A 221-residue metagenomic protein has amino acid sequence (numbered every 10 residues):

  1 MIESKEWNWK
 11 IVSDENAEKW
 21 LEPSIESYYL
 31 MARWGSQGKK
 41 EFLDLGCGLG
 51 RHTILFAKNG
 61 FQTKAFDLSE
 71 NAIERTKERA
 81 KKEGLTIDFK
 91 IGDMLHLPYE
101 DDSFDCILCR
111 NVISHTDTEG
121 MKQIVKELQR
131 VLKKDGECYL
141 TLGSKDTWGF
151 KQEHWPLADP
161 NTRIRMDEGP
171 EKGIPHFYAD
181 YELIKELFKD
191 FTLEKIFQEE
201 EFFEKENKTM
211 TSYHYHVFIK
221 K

Functional and structural regions predicted by a protein language model:
M1-K39, L45-H96, G120-Q123, E137-K221: Class I (Rossmann-like) S-adenosyl-L-methionine-dependent methyltransferase catalytic domain, capturing the SAM-binding
F42, I107: Receiver (REC) domain switch-region micro-motif
L95-C106: A short acidic, Gly/Pro-enriched loop at the edge of an enzyme's catalytic core that lines a small-molecule cofactor
C109-V112: A short beta-strand submotif of the Rossmann-like class I SAM-dependent methyltransferase core that lines
S114-T116: A short His-aromatic
K122-K134: A short glycine-rich, Lys/Arg-flanked "PGG" loop and its adjoining helix->strand segment in the class I
